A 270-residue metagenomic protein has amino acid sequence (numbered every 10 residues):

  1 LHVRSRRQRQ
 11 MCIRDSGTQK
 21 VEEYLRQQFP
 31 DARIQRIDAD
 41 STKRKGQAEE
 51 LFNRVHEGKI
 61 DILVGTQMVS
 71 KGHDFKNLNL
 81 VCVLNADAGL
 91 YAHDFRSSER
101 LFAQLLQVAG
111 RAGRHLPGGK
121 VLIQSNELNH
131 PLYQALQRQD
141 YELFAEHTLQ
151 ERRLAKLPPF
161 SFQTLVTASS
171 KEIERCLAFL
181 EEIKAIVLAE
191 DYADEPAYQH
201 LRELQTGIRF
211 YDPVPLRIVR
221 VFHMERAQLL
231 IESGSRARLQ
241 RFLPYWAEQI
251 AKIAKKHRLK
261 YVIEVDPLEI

Functional and structural regions predicted by a protein language model:
L1-H2: Short, exposed "boundary/linker" segments that immediately precede the start of a downstream structural module
R6-L177, Q228-L229, A237: Inter-lobe coupling/hinge segments of SF2-like helicase ATPases
R6-Q10, S16, Q28-F29, L154-R258: C-terminal accessory/connector segments of nucleic-acid motor ATPases
I34, V121, I208-F210, Y261-I263: Generic structural signal for residues in well-ordered beta-strands
D38-A39, T66, D212-V214, I263: Short loop/edge segments at beta-strand edges and connector loops that shape dinucleotide/nucleotide cofactor-binding
S41-K45, I218-V219, L268-I270: A short acidic, often aromatic-flanked loop/helix-cap motif at beta-alpha or helix-coil junctions that lines enzyme
Q124-N126, P213, E264-D266: Short loop/turn motifs enriched for small/polar and acidic residues
L259-I270: Acidic, serine/threonine- and proline-rich low-complexity intrinsically disordered segments
